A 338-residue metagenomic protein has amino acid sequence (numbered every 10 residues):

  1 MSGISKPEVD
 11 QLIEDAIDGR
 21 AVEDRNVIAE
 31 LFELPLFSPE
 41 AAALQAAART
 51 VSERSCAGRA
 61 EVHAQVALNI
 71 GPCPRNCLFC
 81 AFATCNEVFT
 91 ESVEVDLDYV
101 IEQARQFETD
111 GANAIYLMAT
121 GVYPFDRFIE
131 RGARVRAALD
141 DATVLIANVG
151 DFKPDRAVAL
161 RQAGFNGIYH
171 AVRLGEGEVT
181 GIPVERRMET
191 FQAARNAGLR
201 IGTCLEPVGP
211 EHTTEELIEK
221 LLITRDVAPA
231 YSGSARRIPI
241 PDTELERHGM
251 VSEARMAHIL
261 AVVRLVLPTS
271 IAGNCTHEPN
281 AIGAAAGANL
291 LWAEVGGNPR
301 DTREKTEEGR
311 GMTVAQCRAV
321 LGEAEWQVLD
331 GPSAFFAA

Functional and structural regions predicted by a protein language model:
M1-L36, V227-A338: Auxiliary Fe-S-binding modules of radical SAM enzymes
G19, A48, C77, A194 (+3 more regions): Conserved, mostly hydrophobic/aromatic
N26-L78, F82-E91: N-terminal [4Fe-4S]-dependent radical SAM core
I28-F32, H63-V66, V88, I115-R127 (+3 more regions): Glycine-rich, proline-tolerant flexible connector loops at the mouths of alpha/beta enzymes
T84-G132, R136-F191, R200-P207, A230-G233: Core AdoMet radical
A119, E185-L245, L260-N274: Conserved C-terminal portion of the radical SAM core fold that forms the substrate/S-adenosylmethionine-binding
F125-V149, P183-G202, R247-S270, V314-L329: Alpha-helix-loop-beta-strand connector modules within alpha/beta enzyme cores
K153-L160, P210-T224, H277-G287: Catalytic cores of alpha/beta
